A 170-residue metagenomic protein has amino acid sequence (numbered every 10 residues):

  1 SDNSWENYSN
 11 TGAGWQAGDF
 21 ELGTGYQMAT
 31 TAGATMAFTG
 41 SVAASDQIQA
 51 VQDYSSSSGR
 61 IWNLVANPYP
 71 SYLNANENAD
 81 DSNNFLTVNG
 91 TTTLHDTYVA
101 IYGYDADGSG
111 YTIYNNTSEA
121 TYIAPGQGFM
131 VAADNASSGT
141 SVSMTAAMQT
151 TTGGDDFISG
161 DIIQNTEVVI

Functional and structural regions predicted by a protein language model:
S1-N10, H95-S109: Short beta-strand segments and strand-loop junctions that repeat across beta-rich extracellular domains
S9-G14, S109-S118: Active-site-adjacent structural elements in folded domains
N10-G90, I123-P125, M130-I170: A short, polar beta-strand/turn micro-motif
A100-G103, T112-N116, M144-A146: Intrinsically disordered, low-complexity segments used for protein-protein interactions
